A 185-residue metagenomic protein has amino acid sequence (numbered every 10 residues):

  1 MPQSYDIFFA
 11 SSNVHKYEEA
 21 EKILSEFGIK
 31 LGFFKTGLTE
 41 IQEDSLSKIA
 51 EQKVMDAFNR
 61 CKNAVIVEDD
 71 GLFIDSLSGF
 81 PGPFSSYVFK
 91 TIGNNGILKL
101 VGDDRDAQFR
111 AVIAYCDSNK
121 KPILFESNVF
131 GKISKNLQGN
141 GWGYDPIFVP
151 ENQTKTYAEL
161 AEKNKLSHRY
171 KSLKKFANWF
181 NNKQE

Functional and structural regions predicted by a protein language model:
P2-F8, H15-E185: Anionic-ligand binding patches
